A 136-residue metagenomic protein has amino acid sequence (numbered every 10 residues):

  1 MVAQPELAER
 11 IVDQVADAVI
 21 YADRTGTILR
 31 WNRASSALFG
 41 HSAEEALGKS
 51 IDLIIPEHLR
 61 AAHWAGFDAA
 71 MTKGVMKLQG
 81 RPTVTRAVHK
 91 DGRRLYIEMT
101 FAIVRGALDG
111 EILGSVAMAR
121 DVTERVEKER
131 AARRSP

Functional and structural regions predicted by a protein language model:
V2-E6, V126-P136: Sensory-domain boundary/capping and coupling elements
E6-Q14, A37, V75-M76: PAS-family sensory domains
V19-I20, G26: Short hydrophobic secondary-structure edge segments in sensory/regulatory modules of signaling proteins
T25, L29, R33-A37, K49: PAS/LOV sensory domain surfaces, especially short acidic/polar patches at coil-to-helix junctions
S35-A46, L108: PAS/PAS-like sensory domain cap-loop motif
A43, I55-E98, R105, I112: PAS/LOV-family and closely related PAS-like sensory domains
M99-F101, A119: Sensory-domain boundary capping and coupling elements
G110-E124: PAS-family sensory domains
